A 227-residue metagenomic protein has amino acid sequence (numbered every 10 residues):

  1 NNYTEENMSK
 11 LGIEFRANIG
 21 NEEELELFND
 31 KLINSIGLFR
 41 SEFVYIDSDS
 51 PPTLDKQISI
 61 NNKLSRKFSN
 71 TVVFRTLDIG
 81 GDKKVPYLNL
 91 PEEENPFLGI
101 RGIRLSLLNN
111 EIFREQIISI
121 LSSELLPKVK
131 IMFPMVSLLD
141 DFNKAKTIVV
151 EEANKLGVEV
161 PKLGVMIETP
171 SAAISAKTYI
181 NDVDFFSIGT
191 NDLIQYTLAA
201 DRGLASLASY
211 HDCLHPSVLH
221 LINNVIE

Functional and structural regions predicted by a protein language model:
N2-E227: Conserved alpha/beta-domain cores
